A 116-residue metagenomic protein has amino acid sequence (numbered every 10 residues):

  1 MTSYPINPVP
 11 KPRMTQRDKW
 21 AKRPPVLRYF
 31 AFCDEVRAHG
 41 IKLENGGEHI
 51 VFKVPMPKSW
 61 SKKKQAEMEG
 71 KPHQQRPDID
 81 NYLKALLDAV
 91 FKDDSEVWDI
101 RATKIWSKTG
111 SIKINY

Functional and structural regions predicted by a protein language model:
M1-Y116: Acidic, proline/glycine-enriched N-terminal capping motif
